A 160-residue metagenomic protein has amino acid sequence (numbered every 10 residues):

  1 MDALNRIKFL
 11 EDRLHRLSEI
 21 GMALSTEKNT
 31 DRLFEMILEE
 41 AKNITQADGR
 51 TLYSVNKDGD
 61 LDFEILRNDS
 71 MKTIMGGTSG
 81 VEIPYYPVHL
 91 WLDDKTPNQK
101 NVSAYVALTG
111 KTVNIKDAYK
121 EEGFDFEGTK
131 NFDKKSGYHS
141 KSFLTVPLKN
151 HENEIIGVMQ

Functional and structural regions predicted by a protein language model:
M1-M36, N43, I156: Signal-transmission linkers at sensory-effector interfaces
A23-T26, E35-I44, Y105, T109 (+2 more regions): Amphipathic alpha-helical regulatory segments at dimerization interfaces that relay allosteric signals between sensory
E39-K42, D48-S54, G59-I65, S103-A104 (+1 more regions): Short, hydrophobic-rich beta-strand element in sensory/regulatory alpha-beta domains
T51-P97, K120-E121: GAF sensory/regulatory domain recognition with acknowledged cross-activation on helical regulatory dimers
N98-A104, K111, K116-S142: Signal-transducing coupling segments at domain and membrane junctions
S103, T145, V158: Short hydrophobic/aromatic beta-strand element in the GNAT-like acyltransferase core that lines or flanks the acyl-donor
K141-N150: A short, aliphatic-rich beta-strand micro-motif
